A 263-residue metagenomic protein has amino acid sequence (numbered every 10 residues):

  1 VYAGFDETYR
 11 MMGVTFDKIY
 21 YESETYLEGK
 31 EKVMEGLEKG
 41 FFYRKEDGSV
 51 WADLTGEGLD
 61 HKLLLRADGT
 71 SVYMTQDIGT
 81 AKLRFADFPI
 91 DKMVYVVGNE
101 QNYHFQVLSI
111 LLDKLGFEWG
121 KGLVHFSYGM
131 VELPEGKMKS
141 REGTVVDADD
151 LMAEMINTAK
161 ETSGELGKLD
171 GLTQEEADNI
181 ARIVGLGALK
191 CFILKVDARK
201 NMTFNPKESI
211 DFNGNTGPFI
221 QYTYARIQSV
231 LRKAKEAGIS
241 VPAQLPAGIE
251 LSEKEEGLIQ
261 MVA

Functional and structural regions predicted by a protein language model:
V1-A263: Non-catalytic interaction-recognition regions
